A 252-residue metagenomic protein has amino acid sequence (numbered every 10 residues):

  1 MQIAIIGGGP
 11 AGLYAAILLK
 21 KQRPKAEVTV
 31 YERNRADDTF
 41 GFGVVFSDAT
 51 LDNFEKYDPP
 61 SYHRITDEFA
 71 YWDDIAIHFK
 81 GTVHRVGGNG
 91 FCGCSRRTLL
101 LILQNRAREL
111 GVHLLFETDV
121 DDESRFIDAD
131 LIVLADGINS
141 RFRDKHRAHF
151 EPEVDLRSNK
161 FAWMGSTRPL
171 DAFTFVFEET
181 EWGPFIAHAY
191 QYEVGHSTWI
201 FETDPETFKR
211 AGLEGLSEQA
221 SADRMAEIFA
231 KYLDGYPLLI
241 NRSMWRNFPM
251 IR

Functional and structural regions predicted by a protein language model:
M1-A11: Beta1/beta-strand and adjacent pyrophosphate-binding region of the FAD-binding site in flavoprotein oxidoreductases
A4, E27-T29, H113: A structural signal for isolated positions on well-ordered beta-strands in alpha/beta enzyme cores
A11, A15, A36, N139: Conserved Rossmann-like nucleotide-cofactor binding loop
L18-G41: Glycine-rich FAD pyrophosphate-binding loop
P24, P59, A230-D234: Proline-centered flexible-loop/turn and helix-kink motifs
D48-W163: Conserved N-terminal helical subregion
V86-N89, S95, D171-M250: Conserved FAD/dinucleotide-binding core of flavoprotein oxidoreductases
F161-A172: Glycine-rich loop(s) and the adjacent beta-strand/alpha-helix scaffold that form part
